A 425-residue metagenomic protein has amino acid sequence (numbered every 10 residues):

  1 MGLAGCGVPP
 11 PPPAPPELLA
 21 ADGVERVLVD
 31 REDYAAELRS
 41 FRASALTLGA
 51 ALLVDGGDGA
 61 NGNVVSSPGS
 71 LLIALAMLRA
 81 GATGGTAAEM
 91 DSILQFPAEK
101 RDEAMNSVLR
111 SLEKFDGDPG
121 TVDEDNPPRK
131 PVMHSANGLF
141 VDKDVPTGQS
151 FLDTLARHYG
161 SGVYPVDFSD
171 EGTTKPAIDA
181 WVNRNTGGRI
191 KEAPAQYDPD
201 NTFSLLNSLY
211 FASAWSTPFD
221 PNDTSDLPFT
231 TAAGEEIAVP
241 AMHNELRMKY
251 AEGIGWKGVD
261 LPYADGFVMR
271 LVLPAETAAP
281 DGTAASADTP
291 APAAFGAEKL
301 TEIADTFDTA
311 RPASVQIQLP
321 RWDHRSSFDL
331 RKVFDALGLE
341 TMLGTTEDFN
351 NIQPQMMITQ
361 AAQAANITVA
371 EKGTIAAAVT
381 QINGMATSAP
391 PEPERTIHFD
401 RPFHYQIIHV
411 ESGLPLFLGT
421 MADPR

Functional and structural regions predicted by a protein language model:
G2-D167: Detector for small/aliphatic-rich hydrophobic stretches
L38-G49, T374-E394: Short, positively charged
V54, D58-A60, I254, A297-A304 (+1 more regions): Short amphipathic beta-strand starts and helix->beta connectors
V65, A193-Q196, F307, T396: Surface-exposed acidic, glycine-flexible loop patches that form ligand/cofactor-binding and adhesion interfaces
D91, V182, F295-E298, A304 (+1 more regions): Hydrophobic alpha-helix position signal
D102-E103, V108-V268, A275, A279-T283 (+1 more regions): Non-catalytic, conformational "gating/processing" segments within enzyme and secreted inhibitor domains
L205, K257-R270, P390-R425: Extended hydrophobic
P274-R311: Internal alpha/beta scaffold segment
